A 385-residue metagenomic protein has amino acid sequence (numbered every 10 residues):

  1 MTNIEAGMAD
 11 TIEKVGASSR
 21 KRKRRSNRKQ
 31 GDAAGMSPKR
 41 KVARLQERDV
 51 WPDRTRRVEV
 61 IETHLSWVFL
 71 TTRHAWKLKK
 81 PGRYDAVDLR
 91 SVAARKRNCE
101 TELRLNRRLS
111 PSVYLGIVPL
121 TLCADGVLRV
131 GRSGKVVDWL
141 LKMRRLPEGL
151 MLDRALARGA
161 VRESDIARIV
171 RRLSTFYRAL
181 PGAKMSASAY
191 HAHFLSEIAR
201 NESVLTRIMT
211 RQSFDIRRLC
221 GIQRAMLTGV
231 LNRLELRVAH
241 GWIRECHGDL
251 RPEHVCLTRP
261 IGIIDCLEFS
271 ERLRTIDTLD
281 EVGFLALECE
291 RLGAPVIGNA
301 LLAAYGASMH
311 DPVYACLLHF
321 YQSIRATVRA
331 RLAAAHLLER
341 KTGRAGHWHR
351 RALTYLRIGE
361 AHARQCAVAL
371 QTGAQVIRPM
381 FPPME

Functional and structural regions predicted by a protein language model:
N3, I12, N27, L122 (+2 more regions): Compositionally biased, low-complexity repeat tracts
N3, T11-K14, R25-R54: Non-catalytic regulatory/interaction regions at protein termini and inter-domain linkers
R20-R28, R378: Basic polycationic patches enriched in arginine
G31, K39, G182, M380-M384: Generic low-complexity segments that are intrinsically disordered, proline-rich and/or Lys/Arg-biased
P38-H247, P252-V328: Conserved ATP-binding subdomain of kinase catalytic cores across diverse folds
R331-M384: ATP/Mg2+ or Mg2+-diphosphate-binding catalytic cores that bind nucleotide phosphates or diphosphates via glycine-rich
